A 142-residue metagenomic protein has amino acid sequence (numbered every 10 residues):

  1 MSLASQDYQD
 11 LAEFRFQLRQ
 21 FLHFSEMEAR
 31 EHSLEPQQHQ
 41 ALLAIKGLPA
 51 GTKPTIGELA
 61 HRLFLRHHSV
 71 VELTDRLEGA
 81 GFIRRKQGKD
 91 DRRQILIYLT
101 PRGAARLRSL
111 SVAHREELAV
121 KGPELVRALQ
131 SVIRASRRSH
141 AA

Functional and structural regions predicted by a protein language model:
M1-H32, A80-F82, A142: N-terminal leader segment of winged-helix/HTH proteins
Y8-L11, E35, I56, R115 (+1 more regions): Short, structured helix-loop boundary elements
E13, Q20, Q40-A44, A105: Pre-recognition alpha-helix immediately N-terminal to the DNA-recognition helix within helix-turn-helix or winged-helix
H23-R66: N-terminal helix-turn-helix DNA-binding core of bacterial DNA-binding proteins
I56, T74-D75: Short, hydrophobic-biased segments on the C-terminal half of alpha helices that form "recognition helices"
D75-I133: Charged, amphipathic alpha-helical coiled-coil/dimerization segments
R134-A142: Short, charged, intrinsically disordered terminal tails
